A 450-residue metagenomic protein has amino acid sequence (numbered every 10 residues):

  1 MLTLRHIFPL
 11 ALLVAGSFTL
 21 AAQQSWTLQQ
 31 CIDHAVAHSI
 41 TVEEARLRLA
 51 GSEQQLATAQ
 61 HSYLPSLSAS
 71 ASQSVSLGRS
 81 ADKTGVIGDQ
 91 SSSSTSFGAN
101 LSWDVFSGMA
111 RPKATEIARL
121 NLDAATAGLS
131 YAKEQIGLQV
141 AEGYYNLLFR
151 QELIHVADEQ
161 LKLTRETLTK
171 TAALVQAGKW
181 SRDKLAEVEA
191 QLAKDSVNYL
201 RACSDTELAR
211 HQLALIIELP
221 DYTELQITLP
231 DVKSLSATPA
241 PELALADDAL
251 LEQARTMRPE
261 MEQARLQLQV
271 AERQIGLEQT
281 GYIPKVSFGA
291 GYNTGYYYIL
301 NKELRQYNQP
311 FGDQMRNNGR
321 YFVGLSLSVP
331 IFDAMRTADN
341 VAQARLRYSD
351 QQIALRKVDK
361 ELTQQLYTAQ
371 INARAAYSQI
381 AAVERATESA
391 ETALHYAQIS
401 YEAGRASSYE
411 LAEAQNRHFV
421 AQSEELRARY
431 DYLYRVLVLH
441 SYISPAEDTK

Functional and structural regions predicted by a protein language model:
M1-A11, A15: Bacterial N-terminal signal peptides that target proteins for export
A15-A21: C-terminal segment of classical bacterial N-terminal signal peptides
A21-S72, G78, D221, T228-Q269 (+4 more regions): Bacterial Sec-pathway N-terminal export signals of envelope proteins
Q23-N146, V286, A290, M335-A338 (+1 more regions): Short flexible linkers and secondary-structure junctions
E43-L47, Q60-H61, S91, V105-K133 (+7 more regions): Sec/SRP-type N-terminal targeting helices
S70-W103, D231-E242, G276, G289-V329: Small/polar, glycine/serine/threonine/aspartate-rich low-complexity segments that form flexible
Q135-Q253, N372, A376, H418: Periplasmic alpha-helical coiled-coil/stalk elements that build and connect Gram-negative outer-membrane
V197-L219, R385-P445: Short segments within alpha-helical structural elements
